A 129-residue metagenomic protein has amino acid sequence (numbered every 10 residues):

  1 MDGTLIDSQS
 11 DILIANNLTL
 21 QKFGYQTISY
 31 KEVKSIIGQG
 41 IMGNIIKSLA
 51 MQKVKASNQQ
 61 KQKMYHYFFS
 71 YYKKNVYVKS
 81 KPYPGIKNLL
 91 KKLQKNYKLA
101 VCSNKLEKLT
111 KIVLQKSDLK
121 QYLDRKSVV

Functional and structural regions predicted by a protein language model:
M1-S35: Active-site neighborhood of HAD-like aspartate-dependent phosphohydrolases
N16, L20, I37, I41-I45 (+2 more regions): Hydrophobic alpha-helical core bundles mediating ligand binding, dimerization, or RNAP-core interactions
K22-Q52, N58: Alpha-helical substrate-recognition element adjacent to the catalytic core
Q26, K55, L119-D124: Conserved H-loop
I36, G40, K81-G85, K105: Short beta->alpha linker loops
A50-K87: Metal-dependent phosphoesterase signature
I86-L114: Substrate-recognition element of Asp-dependent hydrolases with the DxDx(T/V) motif
V128-V129: Conserved small/polar residues in nucleotide/adenosyl-binding loops
